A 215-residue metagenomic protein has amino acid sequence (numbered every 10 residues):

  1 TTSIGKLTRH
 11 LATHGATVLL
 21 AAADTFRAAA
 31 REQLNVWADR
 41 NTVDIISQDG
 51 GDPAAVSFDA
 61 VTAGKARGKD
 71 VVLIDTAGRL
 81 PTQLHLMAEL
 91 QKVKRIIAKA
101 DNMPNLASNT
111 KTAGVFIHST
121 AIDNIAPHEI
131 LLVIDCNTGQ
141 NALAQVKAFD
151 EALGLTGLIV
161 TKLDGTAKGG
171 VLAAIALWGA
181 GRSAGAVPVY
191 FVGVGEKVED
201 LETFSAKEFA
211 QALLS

Functional and structural regions predicted by a protein language model:
T1-S108, V115-S215: P-loop/Walker A NTP-binding module and the surrounding RecA-like catalytic core of P-loop NTPases
